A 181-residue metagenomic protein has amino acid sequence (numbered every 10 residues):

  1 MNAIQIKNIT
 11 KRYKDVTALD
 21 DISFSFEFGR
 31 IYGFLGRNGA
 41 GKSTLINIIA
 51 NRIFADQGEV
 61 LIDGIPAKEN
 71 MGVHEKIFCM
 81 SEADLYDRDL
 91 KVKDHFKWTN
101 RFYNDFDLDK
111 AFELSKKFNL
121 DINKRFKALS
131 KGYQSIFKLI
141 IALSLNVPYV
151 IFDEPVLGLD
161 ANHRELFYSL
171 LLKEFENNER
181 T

Functional and structural regions predicted by a protein language model:
I4, L19-D21: Conserved structural motif at the start of ABC-family nucleotide-binding domains
G36-G41: Walker A (P-loop) phosphate-binding loop of ABC-type ATPase nucleotide-binding domains
A50: Helix-to-loop junction immediately C-terminal to a conserved catalytic motif
G58-V73: Conserved ABC transporter NBD signature motif
S81-K138: ABC-family P-loop ATPase nucleotide-binding domains
V150-E154, L159: Catalytic Walker B motif of ABC-type/P-loop ATPase nucleotide-binding domains
R164-N178: Helical segment within the ABC ATPase nucleotide-binding domain
